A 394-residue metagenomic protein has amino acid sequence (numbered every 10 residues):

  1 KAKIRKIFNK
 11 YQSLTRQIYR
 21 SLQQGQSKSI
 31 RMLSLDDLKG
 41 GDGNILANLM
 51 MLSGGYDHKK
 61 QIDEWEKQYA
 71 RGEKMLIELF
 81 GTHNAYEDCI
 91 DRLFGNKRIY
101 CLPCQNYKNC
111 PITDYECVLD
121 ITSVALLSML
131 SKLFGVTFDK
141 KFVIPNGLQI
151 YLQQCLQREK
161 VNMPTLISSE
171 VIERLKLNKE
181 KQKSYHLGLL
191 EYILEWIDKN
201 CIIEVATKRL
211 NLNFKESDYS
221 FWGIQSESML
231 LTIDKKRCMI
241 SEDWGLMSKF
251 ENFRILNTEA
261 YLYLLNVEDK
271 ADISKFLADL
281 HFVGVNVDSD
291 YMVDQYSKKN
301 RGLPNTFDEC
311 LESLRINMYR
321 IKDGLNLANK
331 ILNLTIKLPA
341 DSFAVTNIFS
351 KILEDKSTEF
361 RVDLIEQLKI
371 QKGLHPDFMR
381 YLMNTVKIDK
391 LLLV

Functional and structural regions predicted by a protein language model:
K1-E66, C110-R237, G245-V394: Active-site-proximal, substrate-binding regions of enzyme catalytic domains and RNA-binding/basic surfaces
E64, Q68-L76: Short, structural beta-strand-to-alpha-helix junction motif
E73-P111: Long amphipathic alpha-helical scaffold segments
I240: Basic, Gly/Ser/Thr-rich N-terminal segments that form RNA-phosphate-binding interfaces in CRISPR RAMP
